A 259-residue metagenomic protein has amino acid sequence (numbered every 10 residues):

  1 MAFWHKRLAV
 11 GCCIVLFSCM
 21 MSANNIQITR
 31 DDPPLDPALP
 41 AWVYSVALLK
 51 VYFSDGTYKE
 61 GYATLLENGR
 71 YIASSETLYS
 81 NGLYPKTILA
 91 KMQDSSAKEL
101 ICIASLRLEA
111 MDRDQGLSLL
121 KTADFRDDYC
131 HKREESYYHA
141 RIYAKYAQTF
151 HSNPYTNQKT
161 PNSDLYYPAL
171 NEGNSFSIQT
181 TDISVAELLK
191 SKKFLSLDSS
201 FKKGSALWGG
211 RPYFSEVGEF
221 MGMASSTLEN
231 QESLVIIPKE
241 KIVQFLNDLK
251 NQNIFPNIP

Functional and structural regions predicted by a protein language model:
M1-W4: N-terminal secretory signal peptides that target proteins for export/translocation
G11-S18: Bacterial N-terminal signal peptides
I26-P37, P85-A90, A104-L108, R126-C130 (+1 more regions): C-terminal cap/linker of serine protease catalytic domains
P34, V46-E76, I101-A104, G209-P212 (+2 more regions): A conserved glycine-rich beta-strand in the N-terminal activation segment of trypsin-fold
Y52-S54, S75-E76, L120-D127, L170 (+1 more regions): A structural micro-motif recognizing beta-strand termini and the immediately following turn/loop segments
Y58-E60, E67-L117, D124-F125, S226 (+1 more regions): Catalytic-histidine neighborhood of serine endopeptidases, predominantly the chymotrypsin-like S1/PA family
G116-S118, K193-S196, S200, D248-P259: PDZ/PDZ-like groove recognition
Y129-D198, K202-G209, A224-V235: Flexible, gly/ser-rich surface segments that form the specificity/activation loops bordering the active-site cleft
